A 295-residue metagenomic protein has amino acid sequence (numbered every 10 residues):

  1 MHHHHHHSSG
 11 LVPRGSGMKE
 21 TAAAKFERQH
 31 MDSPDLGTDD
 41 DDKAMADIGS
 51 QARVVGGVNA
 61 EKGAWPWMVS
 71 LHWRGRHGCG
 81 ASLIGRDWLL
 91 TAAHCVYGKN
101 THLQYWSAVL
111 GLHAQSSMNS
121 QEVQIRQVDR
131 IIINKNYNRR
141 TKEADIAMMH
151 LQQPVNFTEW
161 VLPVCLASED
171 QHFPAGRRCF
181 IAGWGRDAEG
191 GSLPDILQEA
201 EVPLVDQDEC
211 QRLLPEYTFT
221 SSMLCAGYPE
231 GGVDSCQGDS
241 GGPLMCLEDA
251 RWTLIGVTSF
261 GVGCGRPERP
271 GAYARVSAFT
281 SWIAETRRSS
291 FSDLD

Functional and structural regions predicted by a protein language model:
M1-G85, L89-L90, G111-L112, D293-D295: Protease-domain processing segments flanking chymotrypsin-fold serine proteases, especially trypsin-like
A60-A64, L83, N100-H102, R139-K142 (+4 more regions): Extracellular/periplasmic catalytic domains that process cell-envelope and extracellular macromolecules
M68, W88-L90, V123, I146-H150 (+2 more regions): Conserved hydrophobic/aromatic beta-strand scaffold that supports enzyme active sites
M68-R74, R177-D295: Extracellular trypsin-like serine protease catalytic domains
R76-H77, C95-Y97, Q115, N138-R140 (+5 more regions): Solvent-exposed loop/turn segments at secondary-structure junctions within structured extracellular/periplasmic domains
L89-A92, Y97-R139, A200-P203, Q207-C210: Conserved H-D interstitial segment of serine endopeptidase catalytic domains
L89-A93, E143-S168, I196, F291-S292: Conserved active-site neighborhood of the chymotrypsin/trypsin-like protease fold
I132-N138, P154-P194: Active-site substrate-binding loop(s) of clan PA
